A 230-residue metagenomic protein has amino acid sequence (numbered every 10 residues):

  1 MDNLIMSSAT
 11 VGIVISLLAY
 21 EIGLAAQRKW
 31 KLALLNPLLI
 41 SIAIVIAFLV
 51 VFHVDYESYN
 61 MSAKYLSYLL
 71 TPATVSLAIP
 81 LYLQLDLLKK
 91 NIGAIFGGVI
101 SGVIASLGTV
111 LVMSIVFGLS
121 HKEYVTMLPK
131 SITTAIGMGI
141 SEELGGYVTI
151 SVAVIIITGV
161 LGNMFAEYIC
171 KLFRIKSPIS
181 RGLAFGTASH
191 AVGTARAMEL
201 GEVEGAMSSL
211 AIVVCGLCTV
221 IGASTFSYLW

Functional and structural regions predicted by a protein language model:
D2-S16, Y20-Y82, K90-G98, G102: Helical membrane-embedded segments and adjacent short helical loop/helix-boundary regions of multi-pass membrane
S7-S8, Y59-N60, G93-I95, H121-K122 (+2 more regions): Short alpha-helical transmembrane interface motifs in multi-pass membrane proteins
A9-S16, L85-V110, V152-L161, A211-C218: Entry/N-cap segments of selected transmembrane alpha helices and their immediately preceding amphipathic helices
L39-V51, T71-V75, G97-V110, L128-M138 (+2 more regions): Small-residue-rich segments of transmembrane alpha-helices in multi-pass membrane proteins, especially helix faces
P80-I92, I115-V116, G139-V154, L172 (+1 more regions): Helix-loop-helix hairpins and the membrane-proximal interhelical loops of multi-pass alpha-helical transport proteins
G97-A135, T158-F173: Transmembrane alpha-helices that form the ion-translocation and gating core of multi-pass ion transport proteins
E123-I150, I156-I157, L172, K176-V214: Alpha-helical membrane segments and immediately flanking helix-loop junctions that form or couple to the substrate/ion
I221-W230: Juxtamembrane boundary at the C-terminal end of a transmembrane helix
